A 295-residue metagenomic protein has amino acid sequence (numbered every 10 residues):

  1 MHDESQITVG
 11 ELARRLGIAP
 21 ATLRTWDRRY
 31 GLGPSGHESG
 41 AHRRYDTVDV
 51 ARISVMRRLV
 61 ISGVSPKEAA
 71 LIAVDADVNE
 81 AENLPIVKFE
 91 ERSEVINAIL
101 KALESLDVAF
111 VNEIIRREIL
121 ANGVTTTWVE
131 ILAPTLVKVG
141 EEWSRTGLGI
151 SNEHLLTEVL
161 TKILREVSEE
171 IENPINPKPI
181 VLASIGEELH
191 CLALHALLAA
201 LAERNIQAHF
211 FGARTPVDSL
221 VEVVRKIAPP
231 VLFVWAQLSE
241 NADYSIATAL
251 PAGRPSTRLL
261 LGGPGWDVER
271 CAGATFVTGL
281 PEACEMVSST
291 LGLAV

Functional and structural regions predicted by a protein language model:
M1-S5, G292-V295: Short, low-complexity, intrinsically disordered N-terminal peptides in bacterial proteins
H2-T22: Polyanion-binding surface elements
E4, G17-I18, A51, L192 (+1 more regions): Residue-level recognition of alpha-helix initiation/capping sites
I7-T8, A21, S54, A196 (+1 more regions): Short Gly/charged-rich anion-binding patches and loops
G10-L12, R44-Y45, V87, I185-G186 (+1 more regions): A generic structural signal for short
E11, T25, R57, A199 (+1 more regions): Surface-exposed charge patches
R15, A19-E172: Long amphipathic alpha-helical segments
G147-G149, L155-V295: C-terminal regulatory/effector modules of DNA-binding transcriptional regulators
